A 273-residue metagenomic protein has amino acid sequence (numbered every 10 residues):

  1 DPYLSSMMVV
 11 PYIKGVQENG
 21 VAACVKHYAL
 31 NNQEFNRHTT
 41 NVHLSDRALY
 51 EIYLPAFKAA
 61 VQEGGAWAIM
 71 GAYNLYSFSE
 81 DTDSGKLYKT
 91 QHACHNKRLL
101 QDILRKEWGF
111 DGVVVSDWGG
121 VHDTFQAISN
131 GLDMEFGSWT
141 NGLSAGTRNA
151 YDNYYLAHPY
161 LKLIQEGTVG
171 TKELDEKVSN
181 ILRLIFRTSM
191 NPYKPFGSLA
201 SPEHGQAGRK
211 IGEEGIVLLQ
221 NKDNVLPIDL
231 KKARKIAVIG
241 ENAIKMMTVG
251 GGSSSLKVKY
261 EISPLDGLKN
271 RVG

Functional and structural regions predicted by a protein language model:
D1-G273: Glycoside hydrolase catalytic-domain context in secreted enzymes
